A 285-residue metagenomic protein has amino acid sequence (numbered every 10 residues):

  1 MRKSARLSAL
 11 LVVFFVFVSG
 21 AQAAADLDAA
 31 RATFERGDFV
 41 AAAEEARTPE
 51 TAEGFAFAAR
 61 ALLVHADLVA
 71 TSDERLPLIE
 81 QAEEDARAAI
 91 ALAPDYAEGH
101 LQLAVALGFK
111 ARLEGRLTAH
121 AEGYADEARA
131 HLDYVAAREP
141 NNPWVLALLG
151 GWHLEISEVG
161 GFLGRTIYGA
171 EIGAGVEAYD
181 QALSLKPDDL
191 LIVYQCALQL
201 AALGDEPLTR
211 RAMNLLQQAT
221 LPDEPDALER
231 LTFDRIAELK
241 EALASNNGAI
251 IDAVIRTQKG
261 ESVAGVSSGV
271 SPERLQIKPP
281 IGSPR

Functional and structural regions predicted by a protein language model:
M1-S4: N-terminal secretory signal peptides that target proteins for export/translocation
S8-S19: Bacterial N-terminal signal peptides
A21-V69: N-terminal leader/linker segments that initiate helical-solenoid repeat arrays
D28, F57, A61-V64, Q102 (+5 more regions): "A position-specific structural signal for the A-helix of alpha-solenoid helical repeats
A32-G37, R60-L92, V105-N141, G151-L185 (+4 more regions): Short coil/linker segments at helix-helix boundaries
E50-A52, D95, N141, D188: Short helix-capping/linker turns of helical repeat alpha-solenoids
M213, Q218-R285: Terminal, low-structured helical/coil segments at or just beyond the last alpha-helical repeat
